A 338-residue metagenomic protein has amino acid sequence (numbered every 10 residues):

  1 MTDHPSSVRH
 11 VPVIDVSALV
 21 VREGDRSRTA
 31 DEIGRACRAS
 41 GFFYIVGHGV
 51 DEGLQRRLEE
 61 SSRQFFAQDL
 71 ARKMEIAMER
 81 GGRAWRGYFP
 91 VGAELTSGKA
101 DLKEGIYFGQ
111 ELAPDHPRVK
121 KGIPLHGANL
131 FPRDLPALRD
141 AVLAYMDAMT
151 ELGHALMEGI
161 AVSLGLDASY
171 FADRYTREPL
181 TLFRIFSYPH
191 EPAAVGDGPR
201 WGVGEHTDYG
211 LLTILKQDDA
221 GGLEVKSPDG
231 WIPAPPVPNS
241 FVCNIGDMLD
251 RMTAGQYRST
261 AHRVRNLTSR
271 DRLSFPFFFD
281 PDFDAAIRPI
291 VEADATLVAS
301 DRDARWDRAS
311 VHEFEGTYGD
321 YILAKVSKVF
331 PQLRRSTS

Functional and structural regions predicted by a protein language model:
M1-S97, L102-K103, L125, L143-A144 (+1 more regions): C-terminal flanking tails of non-heme Fe-dependent oxygenases
A18, G109-Q110: Residues that line or immediately flank small-molecule/substrate-binding pockets and catalytic motifs
Q110-A141: A short, charged helix-loop
